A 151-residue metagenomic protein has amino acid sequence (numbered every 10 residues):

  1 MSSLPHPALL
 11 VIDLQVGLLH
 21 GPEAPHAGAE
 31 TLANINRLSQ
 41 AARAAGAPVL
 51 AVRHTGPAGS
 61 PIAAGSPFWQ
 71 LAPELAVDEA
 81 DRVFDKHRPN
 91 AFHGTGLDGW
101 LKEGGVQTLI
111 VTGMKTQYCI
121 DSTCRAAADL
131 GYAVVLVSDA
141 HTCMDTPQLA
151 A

Functional and structural regions predicted by a protein language model:
S2-A8, N34-Q40, I62-A151: Active-site-adjacent betaalpha module
L9-L14: N-terminal nucleotide-binding beta1-loop-alpha1 segment
G17-G21: Short acidic, Gly/Ser-rich segments with clustered Asp/Glu that frequently serve as metal-coordination loops in enzyme
E23-A51: A short alpha/beta connector and helix-capping loop motif
H54-T55, M114: Short, well-ordered beta-to-alpha junction loops that form the rim of enzyme active sites and present histidine/acidic
